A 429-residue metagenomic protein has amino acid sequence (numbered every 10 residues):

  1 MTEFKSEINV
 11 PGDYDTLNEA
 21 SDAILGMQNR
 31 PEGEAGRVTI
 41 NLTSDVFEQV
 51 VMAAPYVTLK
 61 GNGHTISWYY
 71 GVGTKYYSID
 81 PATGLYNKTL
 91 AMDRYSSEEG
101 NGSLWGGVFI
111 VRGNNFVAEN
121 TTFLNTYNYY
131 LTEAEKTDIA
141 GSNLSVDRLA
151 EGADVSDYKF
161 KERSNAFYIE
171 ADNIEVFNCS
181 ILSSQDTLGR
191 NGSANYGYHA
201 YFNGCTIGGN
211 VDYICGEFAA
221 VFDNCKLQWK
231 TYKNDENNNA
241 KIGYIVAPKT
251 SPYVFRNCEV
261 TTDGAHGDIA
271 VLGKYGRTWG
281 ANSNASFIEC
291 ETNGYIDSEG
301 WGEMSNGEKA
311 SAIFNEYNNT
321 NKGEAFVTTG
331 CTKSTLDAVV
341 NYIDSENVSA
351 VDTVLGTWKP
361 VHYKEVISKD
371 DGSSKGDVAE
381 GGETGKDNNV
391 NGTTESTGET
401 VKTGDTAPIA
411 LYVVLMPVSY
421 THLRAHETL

Functional and structural regions predicted by a protein language model:
M1-I8, D15-D377: Sequence-level preference for short, compositionally simple segments enriched in small aliphatic or small polar residues
P11-Y14, H426: Conserved aromatic
D371-T403: C-terminal low-complexity, Ser/Thr- and acidic/Pro-rich disordered "stalk" regions positioned immediately N-terminal
G381, I409-Y412, E427: Short stretches within intrinsically disordered, low-complexity N-terminal or propeptide regions
K402-L415: Juxtamembrane/start-of-transmembrane alpha-helix segments at the extracytoplasmic/lumenal side of membrane anchors
P417-S419: Acidic, proline/serine/threonine- and glycine-rich low-complexity intrinsically disordered segments
T421-L429: Conserved small/polar residues in nucleotide/adenosyl-binding loops
